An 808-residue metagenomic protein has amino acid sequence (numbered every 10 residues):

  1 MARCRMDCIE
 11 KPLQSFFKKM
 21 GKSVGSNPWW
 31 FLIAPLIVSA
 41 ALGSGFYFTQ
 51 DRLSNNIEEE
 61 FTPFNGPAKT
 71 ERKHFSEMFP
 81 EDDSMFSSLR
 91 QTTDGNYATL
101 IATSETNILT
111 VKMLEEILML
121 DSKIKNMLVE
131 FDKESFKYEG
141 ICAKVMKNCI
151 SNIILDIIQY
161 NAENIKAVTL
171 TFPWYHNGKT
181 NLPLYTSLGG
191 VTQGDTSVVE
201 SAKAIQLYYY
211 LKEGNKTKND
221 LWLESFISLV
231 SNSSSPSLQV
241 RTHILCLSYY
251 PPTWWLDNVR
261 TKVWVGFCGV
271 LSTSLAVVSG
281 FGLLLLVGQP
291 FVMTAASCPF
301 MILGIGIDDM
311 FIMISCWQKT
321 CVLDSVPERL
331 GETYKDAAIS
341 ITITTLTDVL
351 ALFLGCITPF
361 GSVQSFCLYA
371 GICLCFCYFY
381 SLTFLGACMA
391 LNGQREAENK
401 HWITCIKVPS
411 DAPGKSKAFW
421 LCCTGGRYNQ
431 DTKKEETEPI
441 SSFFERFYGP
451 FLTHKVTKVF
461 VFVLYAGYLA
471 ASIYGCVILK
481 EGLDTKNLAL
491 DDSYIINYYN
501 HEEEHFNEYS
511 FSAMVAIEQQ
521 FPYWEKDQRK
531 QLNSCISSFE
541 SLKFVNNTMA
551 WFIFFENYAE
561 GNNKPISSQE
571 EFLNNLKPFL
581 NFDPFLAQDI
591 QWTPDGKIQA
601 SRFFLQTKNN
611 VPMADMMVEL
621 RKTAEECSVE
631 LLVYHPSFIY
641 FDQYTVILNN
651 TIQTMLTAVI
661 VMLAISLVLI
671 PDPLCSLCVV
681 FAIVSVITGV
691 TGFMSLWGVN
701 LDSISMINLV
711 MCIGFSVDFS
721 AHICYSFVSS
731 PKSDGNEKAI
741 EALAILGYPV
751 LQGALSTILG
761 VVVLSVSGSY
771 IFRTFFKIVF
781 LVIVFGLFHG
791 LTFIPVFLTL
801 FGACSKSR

Functional and structural regions predicted by a protein language model:
A2-C4, I33-L36, A40, L303 (+9 more regions): Transmembrane alpha-helices and their membrane-interface boundaries in multi-pass membrane transporters and channels
A2-W264, C268, F379, M389-I652 (+1 more regions): Feature of extramembrane
G21-G25, S76, R241, R260 (+15 more regions): Alpha-helical membrane-interface segments at transmembrane helix boundaries
I37, R241-S279, L346-L354, N650-G689 (+2 more regions): Internal alpha-helical transmembrane segments of multipass membrane proteins, especially hydrophobic lipid-embedded
V259-M313, C675-C724: Hydrophobic transmembrane alpha-helices and their membrane-interface caps in long multi-pass transport proteins
G306, L374-L382, K455, M655 (+7 more regions): Hydrophobic transmembrane alpha-helical segments of multi-pass transport and channel proteins
T320-P359, Y378, T651, K732-G768 (+1 more regions): Pore- and gate-forming transmembrane helices of large, multi-pass membrane proteins
L573, F579-I707, G714-V717, A721-C724 (+2 more regions): Membrane-proximal extracellular juxtamembrane segment immediately upstream of a following transmembrane helix
